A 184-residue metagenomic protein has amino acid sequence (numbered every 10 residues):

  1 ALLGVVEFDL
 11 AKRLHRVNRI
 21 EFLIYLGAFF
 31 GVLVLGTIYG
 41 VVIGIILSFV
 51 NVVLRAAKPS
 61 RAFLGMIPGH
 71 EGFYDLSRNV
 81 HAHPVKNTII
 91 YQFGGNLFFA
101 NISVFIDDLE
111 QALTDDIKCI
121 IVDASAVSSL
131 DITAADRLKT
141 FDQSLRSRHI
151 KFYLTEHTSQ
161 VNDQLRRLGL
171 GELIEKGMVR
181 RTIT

Functional and structural regions predicted by a protein language model:
G4-L168, E172-L173: The feature marks cytosolic C-terminal regulatory regions of anion transporters and related permeases
I174-T184: Short acidic-hydrophobic, aromatic-tinged amphipathic segments that line or gate anion-handling sites
